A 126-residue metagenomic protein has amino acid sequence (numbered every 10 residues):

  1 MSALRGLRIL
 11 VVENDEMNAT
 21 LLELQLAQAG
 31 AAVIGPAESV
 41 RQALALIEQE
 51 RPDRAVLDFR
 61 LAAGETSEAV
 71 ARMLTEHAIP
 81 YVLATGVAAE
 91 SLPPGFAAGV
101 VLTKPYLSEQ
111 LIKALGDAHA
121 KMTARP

Functional and structural regions predicted by a protein language model:
M1-R8, R41, L107-P126: Non-catalytic signal-transmission and effector/linker regions of two-component phosphorelay proteins
E13: Conserved acidic carboxylate
E16-G35: Two-component/phosphorelay signaling modules centered on CheY-like receiver
P36-R54: Acidic, metal-coordinating helix/loop segments flanking the phosphotransfer/catalytic sites of two-component signaling
E48-E50, M73-I79, E90: Conserved phosphotransfer cores of two-component systems
L57-T75: Conserved phosphotransfer microenvironments
A84-T85: Hydrophobic/aromatic residues positioned on beta-strands within the core alpha/beta folds
K104: A Lys-centered signature of the CheY-like receiver
